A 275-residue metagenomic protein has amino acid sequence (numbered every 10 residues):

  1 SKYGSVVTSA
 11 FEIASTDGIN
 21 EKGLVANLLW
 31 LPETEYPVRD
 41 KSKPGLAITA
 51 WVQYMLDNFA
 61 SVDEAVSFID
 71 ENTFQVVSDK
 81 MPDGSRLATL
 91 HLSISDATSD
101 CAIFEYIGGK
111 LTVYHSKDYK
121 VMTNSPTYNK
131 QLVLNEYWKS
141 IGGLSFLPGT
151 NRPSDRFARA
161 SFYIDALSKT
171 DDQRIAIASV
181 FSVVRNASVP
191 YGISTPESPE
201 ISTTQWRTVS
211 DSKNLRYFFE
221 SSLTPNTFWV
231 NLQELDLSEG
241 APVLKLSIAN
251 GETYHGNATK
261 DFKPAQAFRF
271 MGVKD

Functional and structural regions predicted by a protein language model:
S1, E33-F74, A241-E252: Compact, glycine/acidic-enriched structural inserts
S1-K43, E71, V76, G256-N257 (+1 more regions): A contiguous strand-loop segment
N20-K22, L56-E64, T170-I177, S212-N214: A short, structured loop/turn motif at beta-sheet edges
V25-L28, S93-S95, I103, V209: Structural recognition of the beta-strand scaffold that forms the well-ordered cores of secreted hydrolase catalytic
P32-T34, G109-L111, L223-T227: Short, surface-exposed beta-strand-loop junctions and turns on beta-sheet-rich folds
E71-L111: Catalytic cofactor-binding cores of redox enzymes
V77-D79, L87-T89, A97, K120-D275: C-terminus-biased signal that marks the final domain/tail of proteins
C101-Q131: Phosphate-rich cofactor/ligand-interacting catalytic cores and adjacent structured alpha/beta frameworks
